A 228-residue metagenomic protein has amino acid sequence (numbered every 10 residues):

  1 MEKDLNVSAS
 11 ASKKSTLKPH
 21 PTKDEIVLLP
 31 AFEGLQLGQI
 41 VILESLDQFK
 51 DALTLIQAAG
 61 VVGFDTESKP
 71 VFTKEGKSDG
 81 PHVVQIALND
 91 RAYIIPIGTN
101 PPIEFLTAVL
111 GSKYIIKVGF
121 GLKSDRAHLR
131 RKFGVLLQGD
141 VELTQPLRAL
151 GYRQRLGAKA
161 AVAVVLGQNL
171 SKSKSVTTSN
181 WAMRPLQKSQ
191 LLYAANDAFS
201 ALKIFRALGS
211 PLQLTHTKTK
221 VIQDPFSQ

Functional and structural regions predicted by a protein language model:
M1-V62, L143, S210-Q228: N-terminal accessory regions of nucleic-acid-interacting proteins
L37-L46, K50, Q57-V61, V71-N196 (+1 more regions): Conserved DEDDh/DEDDy metal-dependent 3′-5′ exonuclease domain
